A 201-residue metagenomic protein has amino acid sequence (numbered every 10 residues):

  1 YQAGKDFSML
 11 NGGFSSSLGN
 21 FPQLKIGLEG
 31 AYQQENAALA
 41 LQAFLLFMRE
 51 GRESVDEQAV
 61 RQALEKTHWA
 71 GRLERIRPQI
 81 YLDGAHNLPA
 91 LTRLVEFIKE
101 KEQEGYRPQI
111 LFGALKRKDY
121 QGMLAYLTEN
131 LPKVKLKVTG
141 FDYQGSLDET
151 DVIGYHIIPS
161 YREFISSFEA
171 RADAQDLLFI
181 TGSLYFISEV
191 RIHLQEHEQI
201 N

Functional and structural regions predicted by a protein language model:
Y1-K5, I76, T139, I158-Y161: Conserved beta-strand termini and adjacent loop/short-helix elements that scaffold enzyme active sites in alpha/beta
Y1-Q2, R107-Q109, K133-V138, E198-N201: Short hydrophobic/aromatic-enriched beta-strand-loop microsegments
Y1-Q23: Extended acidic/charged loop-beta regions that coordinate divalent cations and stabilize anionic phosphate/carboxylate
S8, F186-S188: Short, active-site-adjacent cap segments at secondary-structure transitions
L10-G13, D119-F179: C-terminal helical cap/extension that packs against the catalytic core of soluble nucleotide-cofactor enzymes
N20-K135: Nucleotide phosphate-binding/pyrophosphate-handling subdomain across enzymes that bind or process nucleotide phosphates
S183: Active-site-proximal loop/hinge segments that shape catalytic or ion-binding/gating pockets
